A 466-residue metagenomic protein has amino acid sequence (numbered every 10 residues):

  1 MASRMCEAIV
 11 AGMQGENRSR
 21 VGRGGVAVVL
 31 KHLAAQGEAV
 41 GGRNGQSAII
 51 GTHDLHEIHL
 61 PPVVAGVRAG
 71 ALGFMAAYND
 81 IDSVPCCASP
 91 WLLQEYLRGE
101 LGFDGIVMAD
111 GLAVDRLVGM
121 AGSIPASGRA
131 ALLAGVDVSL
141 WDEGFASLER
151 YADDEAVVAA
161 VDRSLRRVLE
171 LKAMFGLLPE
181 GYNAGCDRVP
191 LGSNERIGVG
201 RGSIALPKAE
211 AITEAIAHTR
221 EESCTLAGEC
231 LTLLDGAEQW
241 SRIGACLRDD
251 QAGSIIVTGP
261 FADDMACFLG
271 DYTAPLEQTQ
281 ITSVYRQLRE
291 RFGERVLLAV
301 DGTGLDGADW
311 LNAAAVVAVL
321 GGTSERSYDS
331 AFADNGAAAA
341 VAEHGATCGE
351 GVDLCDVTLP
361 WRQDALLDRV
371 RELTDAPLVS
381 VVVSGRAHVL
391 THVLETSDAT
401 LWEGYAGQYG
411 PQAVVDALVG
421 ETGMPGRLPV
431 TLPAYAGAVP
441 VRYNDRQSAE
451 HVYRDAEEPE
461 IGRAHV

Functional and structural regions predicted by a protein language model:
M1-R463: Glycoside hydrolase catalytic-domain context in secreted enzymes
